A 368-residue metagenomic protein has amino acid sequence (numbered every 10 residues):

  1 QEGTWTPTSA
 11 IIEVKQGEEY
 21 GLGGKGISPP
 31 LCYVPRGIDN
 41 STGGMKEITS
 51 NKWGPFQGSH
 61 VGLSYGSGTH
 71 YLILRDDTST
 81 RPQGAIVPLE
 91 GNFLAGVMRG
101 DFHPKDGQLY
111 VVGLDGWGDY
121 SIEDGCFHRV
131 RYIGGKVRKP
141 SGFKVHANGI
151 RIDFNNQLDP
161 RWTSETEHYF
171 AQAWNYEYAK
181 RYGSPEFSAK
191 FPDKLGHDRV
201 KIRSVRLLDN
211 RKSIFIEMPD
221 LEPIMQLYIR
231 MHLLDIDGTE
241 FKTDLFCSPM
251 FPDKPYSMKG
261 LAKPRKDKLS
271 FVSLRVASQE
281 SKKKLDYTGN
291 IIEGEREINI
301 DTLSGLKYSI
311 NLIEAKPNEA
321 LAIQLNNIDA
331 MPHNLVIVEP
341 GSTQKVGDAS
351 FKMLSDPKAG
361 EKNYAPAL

Functional and structural regions predicted by a protein language model:
Q1-V137, S141, H146-G149, P160: Beta-propeller domains with acidic blade repeats across secreted/periplasmic ectodomains and cytosolic WD/CNH propellers
G134-K139, D159, R230-K282: Acidic, Ser/Thr/Gly/Pro-rich low-complexity segments and short DxT(G/T)-type signature motifs
N148-I152, I214, N311, E319-L321: Structural beta-strand segments of beta-rich domains
G149-P160, M218, L325: A short glycine/threonine-centered beta-strand motif
Q157-S204, R230-D235, D244-C247, I337-P340: Short, surface-exposed alpha-helix to beta-strand junction/turn motifs within ectodomains of secreted and cell-envelope
P219-M225: Surface-exposed, short loops/turns at beta-strand junctions within beta-sandwich domains
V272-L368: Extracytoplasmic copper-binding redox domains, predominantly the cupredoxin/blue-copper superfamily
